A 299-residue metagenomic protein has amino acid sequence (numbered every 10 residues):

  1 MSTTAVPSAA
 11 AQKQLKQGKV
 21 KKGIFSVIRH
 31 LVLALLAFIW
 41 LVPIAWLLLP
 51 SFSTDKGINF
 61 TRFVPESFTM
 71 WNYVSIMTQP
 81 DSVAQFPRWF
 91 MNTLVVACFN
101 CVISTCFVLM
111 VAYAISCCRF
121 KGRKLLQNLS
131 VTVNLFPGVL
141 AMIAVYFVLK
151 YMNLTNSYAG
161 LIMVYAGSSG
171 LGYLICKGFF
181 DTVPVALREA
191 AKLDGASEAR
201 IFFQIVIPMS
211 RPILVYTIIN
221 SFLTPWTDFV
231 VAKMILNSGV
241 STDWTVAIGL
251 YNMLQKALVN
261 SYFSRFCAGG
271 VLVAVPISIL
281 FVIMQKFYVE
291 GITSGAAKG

Functional and structural regions predicted by a protein language model:
M1-Q12: Short, intrinsically disordered terminal tails adjacent to the first/last structured region
V6-P7, G18-K21, F25-G299: A structural signal for multi-pass alpha-helical bundles of membrane permease subunits that mediate small-molecule
